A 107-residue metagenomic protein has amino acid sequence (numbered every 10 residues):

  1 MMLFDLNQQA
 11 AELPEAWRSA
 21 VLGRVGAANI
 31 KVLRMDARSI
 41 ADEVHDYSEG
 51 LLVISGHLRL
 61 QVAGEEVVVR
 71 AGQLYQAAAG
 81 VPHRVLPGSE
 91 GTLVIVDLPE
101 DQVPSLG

Functional and structural regions predicted by a protein language model:
M1-L33, S39: A short, N-terminal "cap"/entry segment at the start of jelly-roll beta-barrel domains of the cupin/DSBH fold
A16-W17, H45, I54, A77-A79: Residues that act as N-cap/strand-start positions at coil-to-secondary-structure junctions
V21, L33, I40-H45, V62 (+2 more regions): Short histidine-centered beta-strand/loop micro-motifs that create catalytic or ligand/metal-coordination sites
N29, G50, H57-R59, E66 (+2 more regions): Structural motif
M35, V44-L60: Short, conserved beta-strand element in jelly-roll/cupin
I54-S55, R70-A71, S89: A cytosolic small-molecule/anion-sensing beta-strand core signal
G64-A79: Short acidic-glycine-tyrosine-enriched beta hairpin
A79-L106: Ligand-binding loop in jelly-roll beta-barrel domains
